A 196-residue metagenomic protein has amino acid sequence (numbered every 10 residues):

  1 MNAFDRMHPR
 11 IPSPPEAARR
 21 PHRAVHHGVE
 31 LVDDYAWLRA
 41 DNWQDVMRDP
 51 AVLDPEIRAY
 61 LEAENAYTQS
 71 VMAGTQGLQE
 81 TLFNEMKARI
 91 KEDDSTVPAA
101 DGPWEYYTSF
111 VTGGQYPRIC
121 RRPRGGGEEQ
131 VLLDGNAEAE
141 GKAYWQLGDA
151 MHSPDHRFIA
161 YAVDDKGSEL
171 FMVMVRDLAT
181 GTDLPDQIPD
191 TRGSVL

Functional and structural regions predicted by a protein language model:
M1-L196: Beta-propeller folds
